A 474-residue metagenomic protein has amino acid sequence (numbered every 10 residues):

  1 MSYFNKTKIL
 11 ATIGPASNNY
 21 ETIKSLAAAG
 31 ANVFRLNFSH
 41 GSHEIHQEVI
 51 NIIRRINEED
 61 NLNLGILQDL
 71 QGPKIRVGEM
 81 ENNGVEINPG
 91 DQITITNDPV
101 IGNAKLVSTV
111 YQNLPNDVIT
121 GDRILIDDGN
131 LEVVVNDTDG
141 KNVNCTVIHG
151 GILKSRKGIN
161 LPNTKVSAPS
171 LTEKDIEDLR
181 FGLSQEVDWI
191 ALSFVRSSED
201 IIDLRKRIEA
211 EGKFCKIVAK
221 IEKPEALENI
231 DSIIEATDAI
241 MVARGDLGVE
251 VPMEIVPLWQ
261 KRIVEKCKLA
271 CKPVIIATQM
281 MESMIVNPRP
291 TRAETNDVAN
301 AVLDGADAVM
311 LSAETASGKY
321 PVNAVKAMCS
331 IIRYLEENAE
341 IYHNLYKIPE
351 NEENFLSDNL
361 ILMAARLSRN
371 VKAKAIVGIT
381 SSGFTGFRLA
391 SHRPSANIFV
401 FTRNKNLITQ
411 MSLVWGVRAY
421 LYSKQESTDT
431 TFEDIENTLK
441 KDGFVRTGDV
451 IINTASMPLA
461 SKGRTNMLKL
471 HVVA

Functional and structural regions predicted by a protein language model:
M1-A474: Non-catalytic helical/linker scaffolds that mediate oligomerization, partner binding, and domain coupling around large
